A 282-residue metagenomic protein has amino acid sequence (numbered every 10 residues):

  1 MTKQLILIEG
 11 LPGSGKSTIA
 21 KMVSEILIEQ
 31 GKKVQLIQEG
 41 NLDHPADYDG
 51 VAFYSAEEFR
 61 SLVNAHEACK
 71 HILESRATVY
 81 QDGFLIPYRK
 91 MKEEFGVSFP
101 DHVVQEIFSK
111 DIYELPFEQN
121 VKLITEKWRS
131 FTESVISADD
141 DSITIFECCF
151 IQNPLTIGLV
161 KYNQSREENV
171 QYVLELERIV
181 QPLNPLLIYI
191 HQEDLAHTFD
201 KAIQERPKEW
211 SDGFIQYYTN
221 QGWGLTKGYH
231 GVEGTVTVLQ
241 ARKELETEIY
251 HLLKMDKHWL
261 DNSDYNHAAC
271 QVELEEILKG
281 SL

Functional and structural regions predicted by a protein language model:
I8: Hydrophobic anchor at the beta1->P-loop junction of P-loop NTPases
L11: P-loop (Walker A) phosphate-binding loop of NTP-binding proteins
K16: Conserved lysine of the Walker
I19, V23: Hydrophobic positions on the alpha1 helix immediately C-terminal to the Walker A/P-loop
S24-I112: N-terminal phosphate/diphosphate-binding loop that engages ATP/GTP or pyrophosphate donors across diverse enzyme folds
H71-Q181, Y189: Glycine-rich phosphate-binding loop used to anchor ATP phosphates in small-molecule kinases, encompassing both
F146-C149, R166-N220: Conserved phosphate-donor/acceptor-positioning beta-strand/loop module used by diverse small-molecule
Q216-L282: NTP-dependent small-molecule kinase module
